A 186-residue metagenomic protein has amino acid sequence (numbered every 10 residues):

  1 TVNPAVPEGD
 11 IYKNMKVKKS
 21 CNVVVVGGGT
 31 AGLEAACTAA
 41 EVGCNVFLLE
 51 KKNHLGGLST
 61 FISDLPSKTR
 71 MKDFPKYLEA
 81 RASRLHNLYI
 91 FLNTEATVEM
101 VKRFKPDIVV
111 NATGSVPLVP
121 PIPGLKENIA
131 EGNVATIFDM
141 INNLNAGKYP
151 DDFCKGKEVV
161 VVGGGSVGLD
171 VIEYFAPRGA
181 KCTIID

Functional and structural regions predicted by a protein language model:
T1-A5, E131, F138, Y149-P150: Flexible, Lys/Arg-rich cytosolic regulatory linkers and terminal tails that connect or flank
T1-V24, L58-Y77, N111-N128: Ferredoxin-type iron-sulfur electron-transfer modules and their immediate structural context
V17-L49, F91-K105, T113-I122, I137-D186: Rossmann-like dinucleotide/flavin-binding elements
K52: Residues in the short beta-alpha loop(s) of Rossmann-like NAD(P)-binding domains
L55: Short glycine/proline-centered loop/turn elements that form peptide/ligand docking sites
L58-P106: N-terminal Rossmann-like dinucleotide/flavin-binding domain of flavoprotein oxidoreductases that bind FAD/FMN
A82-I90, N128-N133, A180: A short helix-to-beta-strand connector/capping loop
